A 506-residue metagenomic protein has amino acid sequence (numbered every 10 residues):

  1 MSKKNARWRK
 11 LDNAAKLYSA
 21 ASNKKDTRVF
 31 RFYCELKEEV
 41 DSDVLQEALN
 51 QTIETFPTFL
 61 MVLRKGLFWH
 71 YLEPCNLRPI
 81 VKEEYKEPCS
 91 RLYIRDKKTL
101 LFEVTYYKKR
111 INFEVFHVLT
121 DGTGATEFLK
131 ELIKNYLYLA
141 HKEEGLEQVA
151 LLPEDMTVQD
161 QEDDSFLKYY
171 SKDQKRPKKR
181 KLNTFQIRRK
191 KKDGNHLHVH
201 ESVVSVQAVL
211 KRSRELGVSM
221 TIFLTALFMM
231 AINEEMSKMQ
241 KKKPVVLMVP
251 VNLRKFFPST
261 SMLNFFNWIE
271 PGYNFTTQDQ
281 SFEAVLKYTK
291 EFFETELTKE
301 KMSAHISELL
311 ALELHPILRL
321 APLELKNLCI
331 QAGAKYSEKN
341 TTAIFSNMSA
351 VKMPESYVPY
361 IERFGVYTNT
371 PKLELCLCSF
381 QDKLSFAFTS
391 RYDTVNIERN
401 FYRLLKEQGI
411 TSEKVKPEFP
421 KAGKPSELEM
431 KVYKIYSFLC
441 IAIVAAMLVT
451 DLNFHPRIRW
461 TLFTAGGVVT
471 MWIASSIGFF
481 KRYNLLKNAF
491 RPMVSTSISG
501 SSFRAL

Functional and structural regions predicted by a protein language model:
M1-L67, N76-E103, E234-G423: Acyl-thioester-dependent acyl-group transfer interface
S2-N13, R110, L119-E127, E131-K211 (+1 more regions): Non-catalytic, low-complexity flexible loops and terminal extensions
K37-E54, E114-K130, V199-K238, F386-F388 (+1 more regions): Acyl activation and transfer enzymes in specialized metabolism, enriched for ANL adenylate-forming modules
K424-C440: Juxtamembrane interface helix immediately N-terminal to a transmembrane segment
I435-L448, G467-V468: Canonical alpha-helical transmembrane segments of integral membrane proteins
M447-P456: Juxtamembrane "helix-exit" motif on the non-cytosolic side of transmembrane helices
P456-G467: Hydrophobic alpha-helical transmembrane segments
R482, K487-R504: Low-acidity, Ser/Thr- and Arg-rich intrinsically disordered low-complexity segments
